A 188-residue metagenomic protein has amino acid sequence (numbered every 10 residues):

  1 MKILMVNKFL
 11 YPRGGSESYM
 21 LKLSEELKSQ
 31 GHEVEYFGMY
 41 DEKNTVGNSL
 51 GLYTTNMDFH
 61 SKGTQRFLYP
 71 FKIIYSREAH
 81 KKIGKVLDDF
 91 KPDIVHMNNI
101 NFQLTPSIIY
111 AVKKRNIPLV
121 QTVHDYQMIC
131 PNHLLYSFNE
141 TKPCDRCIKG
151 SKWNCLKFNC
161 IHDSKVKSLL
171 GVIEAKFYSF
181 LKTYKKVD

Functional and structural regions predicted by a protein language model:
M1-N44, D88-F90, I108-P118: N-terminal subdomain of nucleotide-sugar transferases
L10-P12, N99-N101, Q127: Short histidine/acidic/glycine/proline-rich micro-motifs that form metal- and phosphate-coordinating active-site loops
P12, P70-Y75, H96-N98, K165-I173: Short, flexible loop segments at the rims of nucleotide/cofactor-binding pockets, characterized by
E17-S18, T45-L50, I108, P131-Y136 (+1 more regions): Short aromatic-enriched loop/helix-cap "lid" or pocket-rim segments at secondary-structure transitions that line
Q30-I94, L135, K149-C160: A conserved catalytic-core segment of Leloir-type glycosyltransferases
G84-Q103, P118-T122: Short N-terminal targeting/anchoring amphipathic segment
K114, Q127, E140-D188: Membrane-proximal helix-turn-helix segments that form the acceptor-binding/catalytic region of lipid-linked
V123-H133: A short, histidine- and acid-enriched strand-loop-helix "catalytic/donor-clamping" loop that lines the nucleotide-sugar
